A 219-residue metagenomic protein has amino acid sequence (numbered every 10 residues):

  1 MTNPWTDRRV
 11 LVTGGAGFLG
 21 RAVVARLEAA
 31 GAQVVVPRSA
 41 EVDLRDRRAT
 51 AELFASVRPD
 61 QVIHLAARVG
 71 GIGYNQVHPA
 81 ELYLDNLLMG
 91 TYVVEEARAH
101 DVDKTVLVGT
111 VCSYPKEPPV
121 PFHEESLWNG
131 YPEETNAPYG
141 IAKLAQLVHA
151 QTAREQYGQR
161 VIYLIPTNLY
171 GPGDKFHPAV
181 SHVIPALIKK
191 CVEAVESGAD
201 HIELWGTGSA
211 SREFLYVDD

Functional and structural regions predicted by a protein language model:
M1-R8: Flexible N-terminal pre-Rossmann segment of NAD(P)-dependent oxidoreductases
R8-A29: N-terminal Rossmann NAD(P)H-binding glycine-rich loop of SDR-like oxidoreductase domains
T13, P37, V62-R68, T105-V111 (+1 more regions): SDR active-site strand-loop-helix element
E28, A32-E52: Adenosine-cofactor binding site in Rossmann-like domains, unifying the SAM/SAH pocket of S-adenosylmethionine-dependent
L44-L87, E96-A99, K116: NAD(P)H-binding glycine-rich loop region in Rossmannoid oxidoreductase-like domains and their noncatalytic homologs
T91-N136, I162: Conserved Rossmann-fold NAD(P)-dependent oxidoreductase catalytic core, especially the SDR/UDP-sugar
E117-S126, Q151-D219: NAD(P)-dependent short-chain dehydrogenase/reductase
P138, A142-A145: Active-site helix of classical SDR
